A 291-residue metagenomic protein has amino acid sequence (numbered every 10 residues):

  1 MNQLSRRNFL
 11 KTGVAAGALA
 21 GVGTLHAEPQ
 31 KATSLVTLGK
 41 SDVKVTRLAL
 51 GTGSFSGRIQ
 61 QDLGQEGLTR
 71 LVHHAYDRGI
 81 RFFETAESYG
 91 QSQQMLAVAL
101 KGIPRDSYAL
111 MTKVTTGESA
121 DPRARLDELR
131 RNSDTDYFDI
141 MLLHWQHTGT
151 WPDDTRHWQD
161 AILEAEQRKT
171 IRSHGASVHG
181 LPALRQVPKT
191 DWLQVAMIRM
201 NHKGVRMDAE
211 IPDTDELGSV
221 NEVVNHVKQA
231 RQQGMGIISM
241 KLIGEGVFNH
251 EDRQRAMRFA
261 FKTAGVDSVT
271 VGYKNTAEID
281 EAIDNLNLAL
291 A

Functional and structural regions predicted by a protein language model:
N2-S107, Q167, F259, T263: N-terminal binding-site loop/beta-alpha segment at the start of enzyme catalytic domains that lines or forms
Q30-V36, Q93-Q94, P122-E128, L181-P182 (+1 more regions): Alpha-helical scaffolding within the catalytic cores of extracellular/periplasmic polymer-degrading hydrolases
L38, L50, F83, L96 (+5 more regions): Conserved, mostly hydrophobic/aromatic
K40-D42, A97-R105, R130-T135, P188-D191 (+1 more regions): Acidic (Asp/Glu)-rich catalytic clusters
S54-Q65, T112-A120, F248-N249: Active-site mouth loops of central-metabolism enzymes
D62-H74, A120-N132, G180-R185, R253-M257: Short, acidic/polar
S133-G149: Active-site groove signature of glycoside hydrolases
W145-A291: Beta/alpha (TIM)-barrel catalytic core signal, keyed to glycine-rich beta->alpha loops juxtaposed to Asp/Glu that bind
